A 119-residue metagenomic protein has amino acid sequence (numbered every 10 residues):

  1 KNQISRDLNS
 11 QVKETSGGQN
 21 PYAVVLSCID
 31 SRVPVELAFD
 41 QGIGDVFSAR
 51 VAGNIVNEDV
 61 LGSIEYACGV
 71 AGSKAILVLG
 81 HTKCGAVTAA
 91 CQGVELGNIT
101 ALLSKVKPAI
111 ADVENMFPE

Functional and structural regions predicted by a protein language model:
K1-N20, I43-G44, G53-K74, G85-E119: Divalent-metal-activated hydrolytic enzyme cores
N20-V24, C28: Glycine/small-residue-rich phosphate/adenosyl-binding loop
V25, A49, V78: Divalent metal-coordination and catalytic microenvironments
S27-R32, A52-I55: Short glycine-enriched loops at secondary-structure junctions
R32, C84-G85: Solvent-exposed loop/turn segments at secondary-structure junctions within structured extracellular/periplasmic domains
R32-A49: Catalytic core of membrane glycerolipid acyltransferases/transacylases, capturing the structured, soluble-facing
I76-T82: Ordered, amphipathic secondary-structure segments that act as subunit-interaction surfaces in large macromolecular
